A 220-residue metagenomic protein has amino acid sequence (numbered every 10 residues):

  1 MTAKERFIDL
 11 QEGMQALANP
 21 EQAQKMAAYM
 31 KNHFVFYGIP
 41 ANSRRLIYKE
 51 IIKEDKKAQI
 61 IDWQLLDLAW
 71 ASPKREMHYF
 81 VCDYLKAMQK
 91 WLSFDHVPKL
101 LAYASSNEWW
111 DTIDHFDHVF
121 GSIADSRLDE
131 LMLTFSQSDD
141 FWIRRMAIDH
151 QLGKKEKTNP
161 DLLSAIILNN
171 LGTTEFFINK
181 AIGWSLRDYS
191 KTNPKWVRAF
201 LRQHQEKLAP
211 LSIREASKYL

Functional and structural regions predicted by a protein language model:
M1-L220: Alpha-helical scaffold domains
